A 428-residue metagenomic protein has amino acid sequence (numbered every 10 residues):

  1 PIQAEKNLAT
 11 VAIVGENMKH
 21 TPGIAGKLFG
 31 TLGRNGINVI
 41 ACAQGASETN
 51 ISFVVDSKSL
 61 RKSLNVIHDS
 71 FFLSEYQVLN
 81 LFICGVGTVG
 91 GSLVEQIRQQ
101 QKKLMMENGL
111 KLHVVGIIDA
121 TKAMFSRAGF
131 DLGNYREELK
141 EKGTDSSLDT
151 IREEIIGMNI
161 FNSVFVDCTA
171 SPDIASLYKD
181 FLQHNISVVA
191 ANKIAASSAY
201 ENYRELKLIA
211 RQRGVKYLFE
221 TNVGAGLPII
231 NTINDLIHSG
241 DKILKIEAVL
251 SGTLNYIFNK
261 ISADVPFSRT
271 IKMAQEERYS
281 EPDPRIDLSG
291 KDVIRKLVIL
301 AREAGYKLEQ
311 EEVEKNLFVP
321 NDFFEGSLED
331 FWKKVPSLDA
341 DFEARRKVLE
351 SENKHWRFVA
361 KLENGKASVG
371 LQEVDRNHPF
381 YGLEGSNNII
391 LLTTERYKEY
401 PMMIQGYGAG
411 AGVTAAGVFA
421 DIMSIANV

Functional and structural regions predicted by a protein language model:
P1-E95, Q100, A411, G417-V428: A conserved regulatory-domain signal marking ACT and ACT-like small-molecule sensing domains and adjacent regulatory
A12, K245-L250, N255-F258, M273 (+1 more regions): Catalytic, metal-anchored helix/loop core of enzyme active sites in primary metabolism
E16, Q44-E48, A120-K122, K193-A196 (+3 more regions): Short, ordered loop/turn segments at secondary-structure junctions
N80-V86, G90-Q183: N-terminal glycine-/serine-/threonine-rich beta1-alpha1-beta2 phosphate-ribose binding loop of Rossmann-like
S171-H184, K193-E220, A225-I233: Rossmann-fold NAD(P)-binding glycine/threonine-rich loop
R211-G214, L218-E277, D287-K291, I299: Rossmann-like NAD(P)H-binding beta-loop-alpha module
K260-I261, R269-G382, N387: Substrate-binding/catalytic subdomain of NAD(P)-dependent oxidoreductase enzymes
